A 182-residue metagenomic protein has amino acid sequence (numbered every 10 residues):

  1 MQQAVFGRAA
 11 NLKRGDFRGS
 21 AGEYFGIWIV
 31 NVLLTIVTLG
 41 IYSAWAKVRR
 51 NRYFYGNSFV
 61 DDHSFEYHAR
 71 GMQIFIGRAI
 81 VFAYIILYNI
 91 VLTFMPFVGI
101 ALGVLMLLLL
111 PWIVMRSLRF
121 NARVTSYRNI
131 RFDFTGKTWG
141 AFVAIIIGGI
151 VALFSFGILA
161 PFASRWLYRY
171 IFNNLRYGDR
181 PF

Functional and structural regions predicted by a protein language model:
M1-V30, W45-I80, R116-I145, A163-F182: Membrane-interface extramembranous regions at the lipid-water interface
E23-A44, Q73-P111, A144-S164: Hydrophobic alpha-helical transmembrane segments in multi-pass membrane proteins
